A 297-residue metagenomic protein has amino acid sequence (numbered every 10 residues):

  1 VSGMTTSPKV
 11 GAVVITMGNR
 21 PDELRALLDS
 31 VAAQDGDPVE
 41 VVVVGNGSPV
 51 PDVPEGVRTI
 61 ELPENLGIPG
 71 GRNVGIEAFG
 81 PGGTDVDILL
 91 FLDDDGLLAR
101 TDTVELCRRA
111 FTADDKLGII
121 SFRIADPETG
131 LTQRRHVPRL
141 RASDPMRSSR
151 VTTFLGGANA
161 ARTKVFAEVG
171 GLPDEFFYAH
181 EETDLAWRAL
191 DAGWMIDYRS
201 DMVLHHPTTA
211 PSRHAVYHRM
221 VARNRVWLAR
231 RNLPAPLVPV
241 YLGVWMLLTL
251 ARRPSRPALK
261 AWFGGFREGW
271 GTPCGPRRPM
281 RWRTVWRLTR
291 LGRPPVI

Functional and structural regions predicted by a protein language model:
V1-S30: N-proximal low-complexity "stem/linker" segments adjacent to membrane-targeting elements
D29-P38: Short, acidic, metal-binding catalytic loop of nucleotide-sugar glycosyltransferases
L62-P81: Glycine-rich, basic loop-to-helix element that forms the pyrophosphate-binding segment of sugar-nucleotide handling
D85-L97: Short beta-strand-to-loop acidic/aromatic patch adjacent to the donor-nucleotide binding site
L97, T101-T132: Conserved donor NDP-sugar-binding/catalytic core segment of glycosyltransferases
D126, S143-A161, T183, R213: A recurrent flexible, glycine/aromatic-enriched loop bordering the glycosyltransferase active site that acts as
T153-A161, V165-G170, E175-V203: A short, conserved alpha-helix in the catalytic core of glycosyltransferases
M220, P236-I297: Non-catalytic, C-terminal membrane-associated alpha-helical segments of glycosyltransferases
